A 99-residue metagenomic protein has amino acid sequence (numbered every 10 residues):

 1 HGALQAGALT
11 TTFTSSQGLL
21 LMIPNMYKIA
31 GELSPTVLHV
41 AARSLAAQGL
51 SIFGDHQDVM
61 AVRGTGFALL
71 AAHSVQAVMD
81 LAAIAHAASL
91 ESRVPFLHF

Functional and structural regions predicted by a protein language model:
H1-Q57, A61, F67-L90: Thiamine diphosphate
F96-F99: Conformationally flexible catalytic loops at phosphate/diphosphate-handling active centers
